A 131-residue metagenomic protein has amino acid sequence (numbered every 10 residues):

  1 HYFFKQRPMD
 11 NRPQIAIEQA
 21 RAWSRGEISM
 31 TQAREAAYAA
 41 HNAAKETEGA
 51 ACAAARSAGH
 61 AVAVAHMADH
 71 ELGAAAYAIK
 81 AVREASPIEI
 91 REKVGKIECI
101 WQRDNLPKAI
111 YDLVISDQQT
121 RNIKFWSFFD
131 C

Functional and structural regions predicted by a protein language model:
H1-C99, D104: Structured binding/interaction patches within domain cores
W101-C131: Acidic, carboxylate-rich catalytic segments that either coordinate divalent cations
